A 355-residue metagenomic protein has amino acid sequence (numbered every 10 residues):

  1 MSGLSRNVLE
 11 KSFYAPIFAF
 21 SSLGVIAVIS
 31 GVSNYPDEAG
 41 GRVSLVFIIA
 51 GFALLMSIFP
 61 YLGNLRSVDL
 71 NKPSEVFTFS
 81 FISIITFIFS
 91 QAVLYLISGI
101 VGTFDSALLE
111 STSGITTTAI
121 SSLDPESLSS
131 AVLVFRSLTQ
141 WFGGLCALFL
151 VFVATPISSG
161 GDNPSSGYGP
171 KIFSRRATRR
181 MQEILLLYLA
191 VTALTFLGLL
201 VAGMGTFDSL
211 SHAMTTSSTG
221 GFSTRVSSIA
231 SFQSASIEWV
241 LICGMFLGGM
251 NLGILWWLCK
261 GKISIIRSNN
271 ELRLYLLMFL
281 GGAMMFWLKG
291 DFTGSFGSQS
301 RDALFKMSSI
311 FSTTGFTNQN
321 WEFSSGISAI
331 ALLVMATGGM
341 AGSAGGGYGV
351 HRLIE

Functional and structural regions predicted by a protein language model:
M1-E355: Membrane-proximal intracellular helices of multi-pass ion channels
